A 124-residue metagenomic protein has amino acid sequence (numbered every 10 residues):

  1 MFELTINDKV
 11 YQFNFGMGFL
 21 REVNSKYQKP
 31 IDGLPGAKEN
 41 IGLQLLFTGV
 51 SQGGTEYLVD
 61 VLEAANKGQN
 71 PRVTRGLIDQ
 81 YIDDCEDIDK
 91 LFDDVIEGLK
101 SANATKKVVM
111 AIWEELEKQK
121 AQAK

Functional and structural regions predicted by a protein language model:
M1-V10, G33-T48, E56, G68-K124: Charged interaction scaffolds used for protein-protein
F13-F15: Short capping micro-motif at the N-terminus of alpha-helices
M17-G36: Short, surface-exposed, low-complexity cationic segments
